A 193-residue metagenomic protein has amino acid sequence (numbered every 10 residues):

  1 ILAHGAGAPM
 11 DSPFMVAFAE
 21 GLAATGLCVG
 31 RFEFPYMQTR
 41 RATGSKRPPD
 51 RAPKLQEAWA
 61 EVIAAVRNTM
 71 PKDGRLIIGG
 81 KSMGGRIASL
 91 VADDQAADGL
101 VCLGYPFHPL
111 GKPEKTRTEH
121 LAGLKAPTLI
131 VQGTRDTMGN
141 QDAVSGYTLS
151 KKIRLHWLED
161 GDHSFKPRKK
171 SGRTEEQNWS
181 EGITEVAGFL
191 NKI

Functional and structural regions predicted by a protein language model:
L2-G74, A92, D162-E175: Serine-hydrolase catalytic machinery in alpha/beta-hydrolase-like enzymes
F34-P35, C102-L110, G133: Active-site nucleophile loop of the alpha/beta-hydrolase fold
G80-G84, A88: Gly/Ala-rich beta-loop-alpha elbow adjacent to hydrolase catalytic centers
I87-V91, G111: Hydrolases whose catalytic domains are alpha/beta-hydrolase-1, hotdog thioesterase, or metallo-beta-lactamase-like
G123-K125, I130-Q132, D136: Short beta-strand/loop motif that positions the catalytic acidic residue of the alpha/beta-hydrolase fold
T137-A143: Conserved alpha/beta-hydrolase "acid-adjacent" motif
S145, L149-I193: C-terminal catalytic histidine-bearing segment of alpha/beta-hydrolase fold enzymes
